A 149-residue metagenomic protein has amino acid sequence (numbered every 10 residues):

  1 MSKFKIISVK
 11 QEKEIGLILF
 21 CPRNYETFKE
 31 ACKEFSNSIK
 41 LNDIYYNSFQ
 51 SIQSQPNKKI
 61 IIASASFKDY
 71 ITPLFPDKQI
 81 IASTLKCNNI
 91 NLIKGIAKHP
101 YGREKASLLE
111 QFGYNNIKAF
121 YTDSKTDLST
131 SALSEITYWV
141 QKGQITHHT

Functional and structural regions predicted by a protein language model:
M1-Y46: A metal-dependent, Asp-based hydrolase signature
Y25-E30, N37-T149: C-terminal cap/substrate-recognition subdomain and adjoining C-terminal extension of metal-dependent phosphatase-like
